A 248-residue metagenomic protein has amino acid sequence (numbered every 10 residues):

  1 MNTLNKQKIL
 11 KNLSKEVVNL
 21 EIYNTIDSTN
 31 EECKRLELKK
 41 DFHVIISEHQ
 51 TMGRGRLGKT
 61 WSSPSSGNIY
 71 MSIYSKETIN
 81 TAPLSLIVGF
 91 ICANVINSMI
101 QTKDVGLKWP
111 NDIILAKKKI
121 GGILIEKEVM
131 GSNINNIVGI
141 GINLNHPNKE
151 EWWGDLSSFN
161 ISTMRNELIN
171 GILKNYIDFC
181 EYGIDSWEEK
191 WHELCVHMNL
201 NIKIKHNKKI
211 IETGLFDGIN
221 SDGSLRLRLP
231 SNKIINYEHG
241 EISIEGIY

Functional and structural regions predicted by a protein language model:
M1-S98: N-terminal lobe of the biotin/lipoate ligase/transferase fold
T3, S14-K15, T78-T81, L86-D104 (+1 more regions): Long, positively charged amphipathic alpha-helical accessory segments at protein N-termini or as interdomain linkers
N24, L107-W109: Short loop/edge segments at beta-strand edges and connector loops that shape dinucleotide/nucleotide cofactor-binding
R54-R56, K108, R165: Basic side chains
